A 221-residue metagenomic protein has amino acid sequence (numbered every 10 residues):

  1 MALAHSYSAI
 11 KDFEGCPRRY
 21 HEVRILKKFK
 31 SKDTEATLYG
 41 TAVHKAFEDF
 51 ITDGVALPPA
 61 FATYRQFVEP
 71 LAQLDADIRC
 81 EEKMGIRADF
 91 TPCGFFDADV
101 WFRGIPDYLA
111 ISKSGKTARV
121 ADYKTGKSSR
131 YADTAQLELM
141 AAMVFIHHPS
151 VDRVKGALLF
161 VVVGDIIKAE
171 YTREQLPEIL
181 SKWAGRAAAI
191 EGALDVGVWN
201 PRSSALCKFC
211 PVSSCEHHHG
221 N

Functional and structural regions predicted by a protein language model:
M1-A2, R18-K30, K116-A121, R186-L194: Short amphipathic alpha-helical segments and their helix-coil junctions
A2-A56, E81-E82: Nuclease catalytic cores
A2-G15, F96-I111, E174-S181: An acidic intrinsically disordered interaction segment
A4-H5, I86-P92, A98, S129-A132 (+1 more regions): Metal-dependent nuclease catalytic regions and adjoining charged, substrate-binding loops involved in nucleic-acid end
R24-L26, E35-T37, P59-A62, A76-K83 (+1 more regions): Short coil/turn segments at secondary-structure boundaries
A42, A135-M143: Short amphipathic alpha-helical face segments that pack within enzyme cores and frequently flank/anchor catalytic
K45-V120, G126-R130, A135, H147-A157: Catalytic cores of nuclease domains that cleave nucleic-acid phosphodiester backbones
